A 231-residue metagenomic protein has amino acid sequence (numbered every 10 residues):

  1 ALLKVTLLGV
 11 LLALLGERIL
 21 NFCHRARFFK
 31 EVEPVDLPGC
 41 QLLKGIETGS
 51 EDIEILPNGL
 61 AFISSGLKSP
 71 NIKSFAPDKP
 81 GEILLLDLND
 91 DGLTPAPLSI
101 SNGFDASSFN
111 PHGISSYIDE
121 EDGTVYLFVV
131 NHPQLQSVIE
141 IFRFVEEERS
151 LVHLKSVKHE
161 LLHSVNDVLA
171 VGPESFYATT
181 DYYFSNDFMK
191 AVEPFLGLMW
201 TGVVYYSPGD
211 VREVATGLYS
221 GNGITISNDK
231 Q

Functional and structural regions predicted by a protein language model:
V10-G39, L86-L88, L196-G197, T201: Blade/loop signatures of beta-propeller domains
C23-T48, P95-S99, S150-L154: A short helix->beta-strand "capping" segment at the edge of beta-propeller domains
T48-G49, K79, N110, L135 (+3 more regions): Beta-rich catalytic cores
G49-S50, L67-E120, L127: Blade-loop segments of beta-propeller domains
N58-G59, T124-V125, P173-E174, D229-Q231: Short coil/turn segments that connect the beta-strands within blades of beta-propeller domains
I63-P80, V129-H132, A178-W200: Short, conserved, GDST-rich strand-edge loop motifs in beta-rich repeat architectures
D78-D90, S137-E146, P194-P208: Beta-propeller blade signature
P97-S175, T179-N186: Asp-box/WD-like beta-propeller blade repeats and closely related beta-sheet repeat scaffolds
